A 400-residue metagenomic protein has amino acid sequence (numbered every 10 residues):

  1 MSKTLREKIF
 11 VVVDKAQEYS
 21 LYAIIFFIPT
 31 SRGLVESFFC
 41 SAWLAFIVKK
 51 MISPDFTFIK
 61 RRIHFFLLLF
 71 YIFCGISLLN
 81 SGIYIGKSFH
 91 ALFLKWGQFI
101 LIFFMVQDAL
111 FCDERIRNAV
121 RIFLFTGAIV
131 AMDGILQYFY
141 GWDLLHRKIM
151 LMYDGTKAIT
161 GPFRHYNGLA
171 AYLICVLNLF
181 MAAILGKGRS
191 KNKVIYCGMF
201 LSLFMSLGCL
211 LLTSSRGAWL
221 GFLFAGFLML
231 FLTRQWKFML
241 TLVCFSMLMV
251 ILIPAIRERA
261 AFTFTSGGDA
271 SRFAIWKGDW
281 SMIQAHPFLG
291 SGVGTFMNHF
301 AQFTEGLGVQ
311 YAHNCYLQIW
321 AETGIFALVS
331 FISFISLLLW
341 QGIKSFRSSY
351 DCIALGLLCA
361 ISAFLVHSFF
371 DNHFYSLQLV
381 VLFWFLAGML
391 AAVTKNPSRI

Functional and structural regions predicted by a protein language model:
M1-K87, A91, L101, F111-R121 (+4 more regions): Transmembrane signal-anchor hairpin modules in multi-pass inner-membrane enzymes, especially those that act on
E18, H64, L68, Q98 (+5 more regions): Internal alpha-helical transmembrane segments of multi-pass membrane proteins, especially GPCRs
S20, G33-K50, F93-F103, L169-L177 (+3 more regions): Membrane-embedded alpha-helical segments of multi-pass membrane proteins, especially the transmembrane helices
I25-A42, F56-I63, I72-I100, D108-N118 (+6 more regions): Interfacial transmembrane-helix termini
S41-I47, K237, V243, L355-L365 (+2 more regions): Transmembrane alpha-helices of multi-pass inner-membrane enzymes
Y71-L79, L101, R117-G155, G161-L232 (+5 more regions): Alpha-helical transmembrane segments of multi-pass inner-membrane proteins
R147-K148, I256, F262-K277, S281-A285 (+1 more regions): Long extracytoplasmic/lumenal interhelical loops at the membrane interface of multi-pass membrane proteins
G161, L207-C209, K277-W280, H286-L289 (+2 more regions): A conserved mid-to-late transmembrane alpha helix and its immediate loop/hinge that forms the functional core
